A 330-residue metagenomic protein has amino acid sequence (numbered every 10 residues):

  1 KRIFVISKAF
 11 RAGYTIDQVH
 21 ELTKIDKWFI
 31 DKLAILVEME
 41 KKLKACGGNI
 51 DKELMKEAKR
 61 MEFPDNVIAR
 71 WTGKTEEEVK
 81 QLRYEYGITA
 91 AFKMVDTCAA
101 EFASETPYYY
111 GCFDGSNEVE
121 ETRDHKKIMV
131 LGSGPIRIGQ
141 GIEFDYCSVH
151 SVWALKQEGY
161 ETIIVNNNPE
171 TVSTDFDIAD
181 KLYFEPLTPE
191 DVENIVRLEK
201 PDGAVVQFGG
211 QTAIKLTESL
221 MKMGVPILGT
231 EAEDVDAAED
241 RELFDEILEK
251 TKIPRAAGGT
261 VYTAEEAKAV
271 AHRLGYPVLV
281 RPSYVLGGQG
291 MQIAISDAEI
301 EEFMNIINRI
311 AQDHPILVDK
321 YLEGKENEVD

Functional and structural regions predicted by a protein language model:
K1-D51: Long, charged, helix-rich clamp/arm modules that form nucleic acid-engaging surfaces of large nucleic-acid-processing
V5, Q18, M39-E57, F63-W71 (+2 more regions): N-terminal beta-alpha lobe that positions the nucleotide/phosphoryl donor in ATP/NTP-coupled carboxylate activation
F10, A58-K59: Short helix-to-turn junction characteristic of helix-turn-helix DNA-binding domains, especially the helix
G13, M61-E62: Residues at alpha-helix boundaries and the short loops/turns that link adjacent helices
